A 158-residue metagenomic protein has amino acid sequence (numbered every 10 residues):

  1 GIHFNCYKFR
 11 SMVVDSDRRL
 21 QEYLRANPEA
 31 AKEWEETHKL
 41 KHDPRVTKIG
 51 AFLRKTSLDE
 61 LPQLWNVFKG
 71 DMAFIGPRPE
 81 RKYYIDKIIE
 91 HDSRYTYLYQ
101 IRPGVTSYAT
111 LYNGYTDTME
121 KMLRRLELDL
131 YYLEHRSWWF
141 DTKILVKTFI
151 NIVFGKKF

Functional and structural regions predicted by a protein language model:
I2-F158: Conserved small/aromatic sequence motifs within transmembrane helices
